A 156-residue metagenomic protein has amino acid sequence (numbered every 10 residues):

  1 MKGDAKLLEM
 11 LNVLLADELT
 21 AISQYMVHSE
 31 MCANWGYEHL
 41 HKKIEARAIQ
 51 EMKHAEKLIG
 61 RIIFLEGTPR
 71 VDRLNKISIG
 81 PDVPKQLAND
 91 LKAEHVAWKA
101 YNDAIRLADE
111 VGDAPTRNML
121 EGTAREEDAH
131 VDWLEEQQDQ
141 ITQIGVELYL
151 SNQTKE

Functional and structural regions predicted by a protein language model:
M1-E156: Iron-associated oxidoreductase/ferritin-like identity signal
